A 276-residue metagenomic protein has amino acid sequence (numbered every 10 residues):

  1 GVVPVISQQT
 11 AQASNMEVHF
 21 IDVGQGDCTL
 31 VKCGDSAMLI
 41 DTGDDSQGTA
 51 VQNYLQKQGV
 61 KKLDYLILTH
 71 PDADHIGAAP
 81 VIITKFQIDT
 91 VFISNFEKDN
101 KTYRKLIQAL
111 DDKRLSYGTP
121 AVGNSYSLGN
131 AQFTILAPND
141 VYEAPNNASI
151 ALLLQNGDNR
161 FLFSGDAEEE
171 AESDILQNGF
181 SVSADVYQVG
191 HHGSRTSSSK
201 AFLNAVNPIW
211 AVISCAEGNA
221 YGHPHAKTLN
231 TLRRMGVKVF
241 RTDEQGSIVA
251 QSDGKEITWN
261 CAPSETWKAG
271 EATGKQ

Functional and structural regions predicted by a protein language model:
G1-Q276: Non-globular, low-confidence helical/coil segments that flank catalytic cores
